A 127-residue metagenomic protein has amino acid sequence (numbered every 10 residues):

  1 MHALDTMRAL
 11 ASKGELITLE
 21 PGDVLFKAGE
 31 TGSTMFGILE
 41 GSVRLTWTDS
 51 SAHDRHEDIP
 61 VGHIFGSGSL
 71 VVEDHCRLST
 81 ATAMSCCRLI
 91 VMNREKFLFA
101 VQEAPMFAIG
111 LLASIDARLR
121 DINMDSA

Functional and structural regions predicted by a protein language model:
M1-A127: Cytosolic regulatory regions built on CNB/CRP/Popeye-like sensor folds
